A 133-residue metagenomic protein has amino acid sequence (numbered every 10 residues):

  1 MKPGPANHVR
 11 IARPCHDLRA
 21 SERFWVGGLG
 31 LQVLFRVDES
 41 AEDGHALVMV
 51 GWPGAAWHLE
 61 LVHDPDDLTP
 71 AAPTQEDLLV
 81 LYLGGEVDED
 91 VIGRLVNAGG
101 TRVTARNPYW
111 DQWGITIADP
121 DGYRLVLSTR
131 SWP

Functional and structural regions predicted by a protein language model:
M1-G4, R10-R13, I92-P133: Vicinal oxygen chelate
H8-V9, T74-L79: Eukaryotic phosphotyrosine signaling hubs
R13-W57: Core segments of cupin and vicinal oxygen chelate
F24, V87-R94: Short amphipathic alpha-helices within nucleic acid-binding modules
L47, V80, G114-T116: Short hydrophobic/aromatic beta-strand element in the GNAT-like acyltransferase core that lines or flanks the acyl-donor
P53-H58, D66-L68, G85-E89: Short, charged/polar surface micro-motifs in flexible loops or helix N-caps
G54-L59, D121-L125: Short, charged/polar, Gly/Pro-enriched secondary-structure boundary elements
